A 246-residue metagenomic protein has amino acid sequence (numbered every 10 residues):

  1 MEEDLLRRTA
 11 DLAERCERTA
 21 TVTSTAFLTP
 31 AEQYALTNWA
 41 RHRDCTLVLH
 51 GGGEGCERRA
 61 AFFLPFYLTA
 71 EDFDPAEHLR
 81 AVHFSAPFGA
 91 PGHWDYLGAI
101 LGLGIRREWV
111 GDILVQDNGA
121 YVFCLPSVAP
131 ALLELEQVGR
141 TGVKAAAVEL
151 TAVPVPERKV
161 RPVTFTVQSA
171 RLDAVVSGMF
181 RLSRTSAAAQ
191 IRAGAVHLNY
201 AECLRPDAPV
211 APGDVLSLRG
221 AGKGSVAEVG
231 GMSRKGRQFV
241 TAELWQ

Functional and structural regions predicted by a protein language model:
M1-D173, M179, E202, P209 (+1 more regions): Ferredoxin-like alpha/beta domains used as RNA- or RNAP-binding modules
S169-G220: Basic (Lys/Arg-enriched) interaction patch that binds polyanionic ligands
